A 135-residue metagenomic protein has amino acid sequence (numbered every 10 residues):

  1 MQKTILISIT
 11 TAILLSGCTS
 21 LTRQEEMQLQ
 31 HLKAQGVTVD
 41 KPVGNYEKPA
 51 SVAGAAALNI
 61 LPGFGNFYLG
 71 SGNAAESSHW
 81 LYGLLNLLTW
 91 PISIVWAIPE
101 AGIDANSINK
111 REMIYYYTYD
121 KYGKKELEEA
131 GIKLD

Functional and structural regions predicted by a protein language model:
M1-S20: Sec-dependent bacterial lipoprotein signal peptides
K3-T4, F67, W80: Hydrophobic alpha-helical segments, especially transmembrane helices and their immediate juxtamembrane helical caps
T4, S8, A50-S51, A55 (+1 more regions): Small-residue packing motifs within transmembrane alpha-helices
C18-A56, S77-D135: Transmembrane helix recognition focused on a "late"/terminal membrane span
G63-F64: Alpha-helical transmembrane segments of multipass membrane proteins
F67-E76: Extended, hydrophobic alpha-helical membrane-active domains that insert into or remodel lipid bilayers
